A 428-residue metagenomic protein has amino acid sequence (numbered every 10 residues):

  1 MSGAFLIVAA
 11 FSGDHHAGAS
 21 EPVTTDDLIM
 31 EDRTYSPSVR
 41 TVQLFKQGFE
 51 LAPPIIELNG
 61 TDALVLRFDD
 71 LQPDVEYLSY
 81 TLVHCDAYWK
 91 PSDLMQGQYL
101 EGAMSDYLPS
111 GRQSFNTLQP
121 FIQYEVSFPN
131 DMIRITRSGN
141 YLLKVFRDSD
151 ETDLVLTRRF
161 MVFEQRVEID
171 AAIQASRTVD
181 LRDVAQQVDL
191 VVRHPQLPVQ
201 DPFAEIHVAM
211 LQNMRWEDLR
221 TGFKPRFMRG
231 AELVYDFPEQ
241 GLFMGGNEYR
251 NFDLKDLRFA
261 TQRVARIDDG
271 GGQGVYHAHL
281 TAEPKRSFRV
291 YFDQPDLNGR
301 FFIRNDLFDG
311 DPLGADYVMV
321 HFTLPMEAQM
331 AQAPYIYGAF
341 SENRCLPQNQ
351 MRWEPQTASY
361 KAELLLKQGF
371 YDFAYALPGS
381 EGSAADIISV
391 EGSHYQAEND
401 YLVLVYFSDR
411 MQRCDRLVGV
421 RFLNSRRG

Functional and structural regions predicted by a protein language model:
M1-E21: Bacterial Sec-dependent N-terminal signal peptides
H15-L58, E164-V179, P295-D309: Short, compositionally biased P/S/T/A/G/V-rich stretches that sit at domain boundaries
P22-V23, D27-L28, V162-A185, H394-G419: Low-complexity, Pro/Ser/Thr- and charge-rich linker/hinge segments at domain boundaries
T34-H84, L181-H194, L307-T323: Contiguous beta-strand segments within globular domains
A87-W89, I133, R147-V155, R215 (+2 more regions): Short acidic/polar inter-strand loop motif in beta-rich domains
Y99-E125, W216-F227, H321-Q368, S380-D409: Aromatic-rich carbohydrate-binding modules that target alpha-glucans
L118-D148: Ligand-binding face of N-terminal immunoglobulin V-set domains in extracellular IgSF glycoproteins
A278-M330, L417-G428: Basic K/R-rich, polyanion-interacting modules in nucleoproteins and related proteins
